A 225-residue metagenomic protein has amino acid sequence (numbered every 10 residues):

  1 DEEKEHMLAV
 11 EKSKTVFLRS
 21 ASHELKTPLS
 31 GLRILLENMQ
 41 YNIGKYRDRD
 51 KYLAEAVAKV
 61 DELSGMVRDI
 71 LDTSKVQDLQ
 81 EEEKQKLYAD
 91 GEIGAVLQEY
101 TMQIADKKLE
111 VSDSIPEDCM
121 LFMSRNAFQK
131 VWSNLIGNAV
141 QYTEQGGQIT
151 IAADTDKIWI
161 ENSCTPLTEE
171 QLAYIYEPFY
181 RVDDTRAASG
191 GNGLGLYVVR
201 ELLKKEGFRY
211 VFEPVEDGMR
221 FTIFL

Functional and structural regions predicted by a protein language model:
Q40-R47: Short acidic helix/loop segment immediately C-terminal to the autophosphorylated histidine in two-component histidine
A58-L63: Short alpha-helical segment of the dimerization/phosphotransfer core of two-component systems
Q77-E83, M120-S124: Conserved micro-motifs of the catalytic ATP-binding
K86, A105, E110-M120: Conserved catalytic submotifs in the C-terminal HATPase_c
A139-V140: Short helix-loop "hinge" at the ATP-lid/N-box region of the Bergerat-fold HATPase_c
L167-Y180: Short conserved segment of the HATPase_c
G207-V215: Glycine-rich ATP-binding loops of the HATPase_c
